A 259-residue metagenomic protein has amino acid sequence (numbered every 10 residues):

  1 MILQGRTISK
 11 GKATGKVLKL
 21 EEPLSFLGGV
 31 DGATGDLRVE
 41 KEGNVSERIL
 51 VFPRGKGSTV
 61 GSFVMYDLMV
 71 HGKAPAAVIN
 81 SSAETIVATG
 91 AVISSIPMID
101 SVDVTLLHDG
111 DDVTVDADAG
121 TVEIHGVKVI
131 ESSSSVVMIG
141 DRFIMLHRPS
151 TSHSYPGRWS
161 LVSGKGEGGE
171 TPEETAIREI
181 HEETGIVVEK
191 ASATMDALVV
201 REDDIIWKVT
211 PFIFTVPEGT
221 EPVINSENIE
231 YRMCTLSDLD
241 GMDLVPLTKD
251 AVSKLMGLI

Functional and structural regions predicted by a protein language model:
L3, T7-S9, A13, K19-E123: Feature captures the catalytic cores and cofactor-binding loops of soluble hydro-lyases/lyases that act on carboxylate
D111, E131-S133, D141, V209-T210 (+1 more regions): Change "...and in nucleic-acid phosphodiester-cleaving endonucleases..." to "...and in nucleic-acid processing enzymes
V127-I144, V162-K165: Conserved N-terminal beta-strand and adjoining loop/helix that marks the start of the Nudix/MutT-like hydrolase domain
D141, A197-E221, R232, L236 (+1 more regions): Active-site-adjacent beta-strand/loop module that shapes the phosphate/pyrophosphate-binding cleft
S152-G157: A conserved beta-turn-beta hairpin within the catalytic core of GNAT-like acetyltransferases that forms part
L161-T194: The catalytic Nudix box helix
G166, L239-D240, V252: A generic structural signal for short hydrophobic patches within well-formed alpha-helices
K249-I259: Charged phosphate-binding loop/patch that engages nucleotide di/tri-phosphates or the phosphate backbone of nucleic
